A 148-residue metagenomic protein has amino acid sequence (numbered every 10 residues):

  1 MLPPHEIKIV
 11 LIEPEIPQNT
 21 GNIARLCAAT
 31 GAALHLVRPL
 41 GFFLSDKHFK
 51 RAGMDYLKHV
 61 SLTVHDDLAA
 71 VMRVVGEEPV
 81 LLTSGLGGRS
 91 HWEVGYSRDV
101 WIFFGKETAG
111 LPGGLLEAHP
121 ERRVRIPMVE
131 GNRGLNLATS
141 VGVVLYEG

Functional and structural regions predicted by a protein language model:
M1-G148: Post-transcriptional modification and biogenesis factors for structured RNAs of the translation apparatus
